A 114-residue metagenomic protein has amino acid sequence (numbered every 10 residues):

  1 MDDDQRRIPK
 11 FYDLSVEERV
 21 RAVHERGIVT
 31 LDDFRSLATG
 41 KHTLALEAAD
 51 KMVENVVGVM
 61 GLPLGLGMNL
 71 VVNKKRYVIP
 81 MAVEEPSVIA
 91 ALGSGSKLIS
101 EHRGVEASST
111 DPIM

Functional and structural regions predicted by a protein language model:
M1-Y77, M81, E85: Acidic/polar, glycine-rich intrinsically disordered N-terminal extensions of enzymes
E84, V88-S108: Mobile "lid/hinge" segments at catalytic clefts and subdomain interfaces of large enzymes
D111-M114: Flexible hinge/switch segments at interdomain interfaces of large molecular machines
